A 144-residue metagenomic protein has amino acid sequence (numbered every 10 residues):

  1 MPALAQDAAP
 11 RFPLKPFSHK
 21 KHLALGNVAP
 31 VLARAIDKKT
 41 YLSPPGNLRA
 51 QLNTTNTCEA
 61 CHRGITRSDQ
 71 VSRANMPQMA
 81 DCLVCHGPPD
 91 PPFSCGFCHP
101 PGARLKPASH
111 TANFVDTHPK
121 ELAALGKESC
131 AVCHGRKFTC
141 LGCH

Functional and structural regions predicted by a protein language model:
M1-H144: Short sequence/structural segments immediately N-terminal
